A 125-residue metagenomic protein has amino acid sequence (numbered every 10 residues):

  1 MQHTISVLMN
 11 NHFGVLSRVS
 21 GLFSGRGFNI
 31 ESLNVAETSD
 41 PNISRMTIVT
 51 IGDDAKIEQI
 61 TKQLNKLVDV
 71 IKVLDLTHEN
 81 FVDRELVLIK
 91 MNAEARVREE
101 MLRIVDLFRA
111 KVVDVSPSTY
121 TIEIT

Functional and structural regions predicted by a protein language model:
M1-T125: A conserved regulatory-domain signal marking ACT and ACT-like small-molecule sensing domains and adjacent regulatory
